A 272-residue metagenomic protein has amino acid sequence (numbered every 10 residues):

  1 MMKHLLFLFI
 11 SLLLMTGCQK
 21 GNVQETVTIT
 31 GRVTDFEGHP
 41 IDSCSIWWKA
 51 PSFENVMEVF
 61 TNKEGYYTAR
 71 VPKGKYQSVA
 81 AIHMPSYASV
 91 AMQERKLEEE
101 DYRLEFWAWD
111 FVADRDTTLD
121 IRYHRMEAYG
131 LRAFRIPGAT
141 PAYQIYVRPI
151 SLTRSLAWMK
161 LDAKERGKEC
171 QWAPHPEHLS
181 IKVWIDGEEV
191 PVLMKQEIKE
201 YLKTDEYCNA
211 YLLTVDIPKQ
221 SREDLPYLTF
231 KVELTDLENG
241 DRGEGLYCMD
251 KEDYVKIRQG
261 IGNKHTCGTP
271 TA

Functional and structural regions predicted by a protein language model:
M1-L5: Positively charged n-region of N-terminal signal peptides that target proteins for export
F7-L13: Bacterial N-terminal signal peptides
C18-T26, R32, H39-F60, Y66-A272: Long luminal/extracellular ectodomains of secretory-pathway precursor proteins
